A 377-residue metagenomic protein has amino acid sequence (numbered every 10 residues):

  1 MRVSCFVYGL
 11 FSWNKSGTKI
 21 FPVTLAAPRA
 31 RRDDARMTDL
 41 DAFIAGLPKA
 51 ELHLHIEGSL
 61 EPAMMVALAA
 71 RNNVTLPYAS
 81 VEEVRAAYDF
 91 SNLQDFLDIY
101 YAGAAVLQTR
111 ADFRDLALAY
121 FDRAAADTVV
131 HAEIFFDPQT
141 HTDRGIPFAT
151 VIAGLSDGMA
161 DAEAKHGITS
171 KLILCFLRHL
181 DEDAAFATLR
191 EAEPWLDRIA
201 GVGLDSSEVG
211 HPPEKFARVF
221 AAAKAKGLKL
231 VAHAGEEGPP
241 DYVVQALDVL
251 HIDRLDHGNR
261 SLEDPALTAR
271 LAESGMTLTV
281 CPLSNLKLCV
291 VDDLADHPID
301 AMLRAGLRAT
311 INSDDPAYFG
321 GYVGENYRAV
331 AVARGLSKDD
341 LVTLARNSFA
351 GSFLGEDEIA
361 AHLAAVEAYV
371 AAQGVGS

Functional and structural regions predicted by a protein language model:
K19, T24, D33-D34: Short, positively charged and aromatic/hydrophobic N-terminal segments
M37-L228, E237-Y242, V249-R254, R260-S377: Metal-cofactor-binding active-site regions of metalloenzymes
H233: Short HxH-centered metal-ligating active-site micro-motif
